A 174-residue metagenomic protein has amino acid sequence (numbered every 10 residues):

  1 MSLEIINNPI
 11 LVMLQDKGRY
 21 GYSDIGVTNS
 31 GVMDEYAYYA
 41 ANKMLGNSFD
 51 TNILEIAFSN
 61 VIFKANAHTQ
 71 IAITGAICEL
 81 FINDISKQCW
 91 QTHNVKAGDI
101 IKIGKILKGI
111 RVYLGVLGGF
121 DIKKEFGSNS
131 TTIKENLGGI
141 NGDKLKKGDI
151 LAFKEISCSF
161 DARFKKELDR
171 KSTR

Functional and structural regions predicted by a protein language model:
M1-R174: Conserved "landmark" site that anchors the functional core of diverse proteins
